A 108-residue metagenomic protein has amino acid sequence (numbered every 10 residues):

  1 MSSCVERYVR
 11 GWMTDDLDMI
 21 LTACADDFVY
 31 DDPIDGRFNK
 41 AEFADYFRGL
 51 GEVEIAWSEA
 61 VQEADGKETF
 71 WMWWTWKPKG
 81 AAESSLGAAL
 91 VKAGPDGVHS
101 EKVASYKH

Functional and structural regions predicted by a protein language model:
S2-S3: Amphipathic alpha-helical repeat elements characteristic of tetratricopeptide repeat
E6-R10, T22-D35: Short, solvent-exposed secondary-structure junction/capping segments
G11-T14, G49: A structural signal for alpha-helix termini and helix-coil/disorder junctions
D15-M19: Short helix-adjacent coil turns
A41-H108: A beta-strand edge to alpha-helix "cap/lid" segment located at domain peripheries
